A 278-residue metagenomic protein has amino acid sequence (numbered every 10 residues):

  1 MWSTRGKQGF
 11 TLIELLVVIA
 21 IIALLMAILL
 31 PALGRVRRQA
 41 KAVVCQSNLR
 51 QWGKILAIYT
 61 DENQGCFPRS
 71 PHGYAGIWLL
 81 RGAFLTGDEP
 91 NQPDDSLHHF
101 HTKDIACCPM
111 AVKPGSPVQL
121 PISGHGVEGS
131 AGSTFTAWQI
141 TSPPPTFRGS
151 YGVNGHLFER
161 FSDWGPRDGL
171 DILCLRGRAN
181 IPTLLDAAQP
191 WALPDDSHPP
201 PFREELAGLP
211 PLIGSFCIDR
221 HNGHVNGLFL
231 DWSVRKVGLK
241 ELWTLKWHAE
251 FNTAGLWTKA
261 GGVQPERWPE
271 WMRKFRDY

Functional and structural regions predicted by a protein language model:
W2, K7-S47: Amphipathic alpha-helical segments typified by the pilin-like N-terminal helix that continues immediately C-terminal
V43-Y278: Short, well-structured segments within or immediately adjacent to enzyme catalytic domains that line ligand-binding
